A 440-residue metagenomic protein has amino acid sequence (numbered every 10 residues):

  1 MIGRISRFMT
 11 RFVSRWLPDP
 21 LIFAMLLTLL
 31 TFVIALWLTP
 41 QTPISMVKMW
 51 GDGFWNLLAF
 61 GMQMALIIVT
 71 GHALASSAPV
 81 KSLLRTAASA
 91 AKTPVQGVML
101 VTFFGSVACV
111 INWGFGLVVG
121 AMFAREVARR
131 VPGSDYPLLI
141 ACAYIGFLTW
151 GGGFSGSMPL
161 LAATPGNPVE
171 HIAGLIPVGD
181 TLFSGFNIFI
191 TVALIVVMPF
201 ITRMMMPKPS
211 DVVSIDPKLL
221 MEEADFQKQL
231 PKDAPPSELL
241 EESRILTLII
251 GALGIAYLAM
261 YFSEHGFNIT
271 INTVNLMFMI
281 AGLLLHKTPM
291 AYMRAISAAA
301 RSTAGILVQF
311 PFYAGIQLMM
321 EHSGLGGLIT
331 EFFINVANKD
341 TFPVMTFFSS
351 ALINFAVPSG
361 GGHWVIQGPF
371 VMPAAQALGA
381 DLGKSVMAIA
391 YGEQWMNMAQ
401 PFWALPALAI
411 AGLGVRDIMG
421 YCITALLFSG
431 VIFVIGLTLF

Functional and structural regions predicted by a protein language model:
M1-V69, F183-V196, F200-G305, Q309 (+2 more regions): Hydrophobic transmembrane alpha-helices of multi-pass small-molecule transporters
R4-M9, S45-W50, A75-A91, R125-D135 (+3 more regions): Flexible loop linkers connecting adjacent transmembrane helices in multi-pass alpha-helical membrane transporters
S14-R15, G51-F54, A87-L100, R129-S134 (+2 more regions): Transmembrane-helix boundary/entry motifs in multi-pass membrane transporters
P40-D52, G166-V178, F262-N268, H322-N335: Membrane-interface helix termini and inter-helical loops of multi-pass transporters
F60-S82, A108, F115, T288: Juxtamembrane transmembrane-helix boundary signature
A90-F123, L307-M320, I334-P373, A377-L378: Hydrophobic alpha-helical transmembrane segments of multi-pass integral membrane proteins, predominantly secondary
P94-A108, G133-F154, L161, A173-G179 (+2 more regions): Alpha-helical transmembrane segments of multi-pass membrane proteins
F123-V213, W403-G436: Membrane-core helix-loop-helix motifs of multi-pass transport proteins
